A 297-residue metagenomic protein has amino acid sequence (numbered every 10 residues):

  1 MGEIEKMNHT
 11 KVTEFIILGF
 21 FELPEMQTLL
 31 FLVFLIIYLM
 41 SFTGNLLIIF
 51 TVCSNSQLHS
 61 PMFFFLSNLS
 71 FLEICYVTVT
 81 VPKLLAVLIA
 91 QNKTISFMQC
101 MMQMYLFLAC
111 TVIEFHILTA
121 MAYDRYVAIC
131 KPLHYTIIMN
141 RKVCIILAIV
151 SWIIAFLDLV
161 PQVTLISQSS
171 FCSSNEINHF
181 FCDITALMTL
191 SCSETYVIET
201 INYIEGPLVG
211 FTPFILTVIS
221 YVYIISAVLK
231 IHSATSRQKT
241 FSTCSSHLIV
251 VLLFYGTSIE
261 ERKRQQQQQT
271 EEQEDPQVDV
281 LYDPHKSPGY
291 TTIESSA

Functional and structural regions predicted by a protein language model:
M1-A297: Transmembrane helical core of 7TM receptor-like proteins
